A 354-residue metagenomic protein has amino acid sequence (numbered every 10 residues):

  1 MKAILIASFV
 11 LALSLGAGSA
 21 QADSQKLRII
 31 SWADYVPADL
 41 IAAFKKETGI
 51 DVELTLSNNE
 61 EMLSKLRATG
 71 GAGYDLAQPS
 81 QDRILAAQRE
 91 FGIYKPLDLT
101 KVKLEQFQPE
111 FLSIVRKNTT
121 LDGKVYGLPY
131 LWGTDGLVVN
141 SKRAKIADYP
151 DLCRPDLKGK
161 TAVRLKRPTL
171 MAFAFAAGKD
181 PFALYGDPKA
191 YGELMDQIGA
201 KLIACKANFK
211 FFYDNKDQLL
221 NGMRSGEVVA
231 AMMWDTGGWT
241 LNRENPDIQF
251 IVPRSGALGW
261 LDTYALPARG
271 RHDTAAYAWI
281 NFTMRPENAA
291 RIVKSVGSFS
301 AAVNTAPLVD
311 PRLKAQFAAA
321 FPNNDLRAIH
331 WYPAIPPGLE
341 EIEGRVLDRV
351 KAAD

Functional and structural regions predicted by a protein language model:
I6-G16: Bacterial N-terminal signal peptides
D23-A87: Early extracytoplasmic/lumenal segment of secretory-pathway proteins
G73-P79, F212, V229-W234, Q249-F250: Paired acidic/hydrophobic, glycine-rich loop segments that form the ligand-binding mouth/hinge of periplasmic-binding
Q78-G222: Extracytoplasmic ligand-binding site segments that recognize negatively charged/polar headgroups
R83-A86, A230-D247: A ligand-binding cleft/hinge motif common to bilobed small-molecule-binding domains
M195-C205, E244-A268: Periplasmic-binding protein-like
L258, P267-R327: Mature extracytoplasmic/periplasmic domains
N323-D354: Conserved C-terminal helix/tail region of periplasmic/extracytoplasmic solute-binding proteins
